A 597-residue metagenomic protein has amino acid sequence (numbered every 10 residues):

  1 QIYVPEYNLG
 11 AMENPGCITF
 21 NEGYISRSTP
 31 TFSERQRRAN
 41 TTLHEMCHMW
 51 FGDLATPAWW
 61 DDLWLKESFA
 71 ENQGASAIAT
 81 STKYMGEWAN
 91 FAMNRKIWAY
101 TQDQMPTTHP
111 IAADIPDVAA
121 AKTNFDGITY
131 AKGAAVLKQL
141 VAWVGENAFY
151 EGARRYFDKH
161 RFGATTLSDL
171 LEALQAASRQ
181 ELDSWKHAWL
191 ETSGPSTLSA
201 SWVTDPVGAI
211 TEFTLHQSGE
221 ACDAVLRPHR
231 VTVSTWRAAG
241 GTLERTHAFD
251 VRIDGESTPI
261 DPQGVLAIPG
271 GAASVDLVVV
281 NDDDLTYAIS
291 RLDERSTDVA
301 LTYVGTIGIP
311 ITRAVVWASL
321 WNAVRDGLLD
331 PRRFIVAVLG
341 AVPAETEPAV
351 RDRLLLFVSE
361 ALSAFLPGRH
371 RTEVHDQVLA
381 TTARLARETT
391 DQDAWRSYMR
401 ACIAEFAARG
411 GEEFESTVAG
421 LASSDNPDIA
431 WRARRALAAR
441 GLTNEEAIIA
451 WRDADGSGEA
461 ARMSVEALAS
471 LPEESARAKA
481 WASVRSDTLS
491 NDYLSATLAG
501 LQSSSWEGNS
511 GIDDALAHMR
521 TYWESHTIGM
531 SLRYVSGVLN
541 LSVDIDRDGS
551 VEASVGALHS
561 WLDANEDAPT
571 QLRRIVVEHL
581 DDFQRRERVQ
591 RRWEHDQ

Functional and structural regions predicted by a protein language model:
Q1-C222, E360, E373-T381, D393 (+1 more regions): Hydrophobic alpha-helical and helix-loop surface patches within well-folded domains that function as non-catalytic
I2, L171, R227-V231, V280 (+1 more regions): Tryptophan-centric aromatic hotspots in well-structured domains and transmembrane helices
I2-V4, N21, G52, H216 (+5 more regions): Generic beta-strand/beta-sheet core signal
Y24, I115, V141, T204 (+6 more regions): A broadly conserved detector of short glycine/acidic/proline-rich loop/turn motifs that flank catalytic sites and bind
S33-Q36, A92, A248-R252, D293-R295: Short intrinsically disordered coil segments
A77, V144, S193, E220 (+4 more regions): Generic hydrophobic alpha-helical segments
L182-D183, P195-V280: Beta-strand-rich binding/interaction modules
I210, D223, L243, P269-Q597: Long, ordered, helix-rich scaffold segments
